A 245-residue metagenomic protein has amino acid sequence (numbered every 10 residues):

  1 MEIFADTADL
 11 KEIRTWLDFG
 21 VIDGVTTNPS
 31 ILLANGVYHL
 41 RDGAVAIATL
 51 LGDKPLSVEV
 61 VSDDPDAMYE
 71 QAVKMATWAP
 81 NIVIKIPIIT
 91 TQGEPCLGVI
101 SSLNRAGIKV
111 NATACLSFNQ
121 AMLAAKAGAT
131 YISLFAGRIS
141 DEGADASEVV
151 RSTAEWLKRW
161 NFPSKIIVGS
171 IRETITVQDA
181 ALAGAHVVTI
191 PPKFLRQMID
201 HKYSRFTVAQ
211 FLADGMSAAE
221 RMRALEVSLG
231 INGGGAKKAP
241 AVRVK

Functional and structural regions predicted by a protein language model:
E2-A5, D9-R14, F19-I22, T26-S102 (+2 more regions): Active-site beta->alpha loop and helix N-cap motifs at the rims of alpha/beta catalytic domains
A5, V58-V61, I86-I89, T113 (+3 more regions): Glycine- and other small-residue-rich loops at beta-strand/loop junctions that grip anionic moieties
K11-F19, A67-Q71, S117-A127, R172-H186 (+1 more regions): Catalytic cores of alpha/beta
N28, I84, A124, A180 (+1 more regions): Conserved, mostly hydrophobic/aromatic
P29-L32, T130-G143, A183-S204: Glycine-rich phosphate-binding active-site loops on the catalytic face of alpha/beta enzymes
R41-L56, L97-V110, A146-I166, A209-L225: Alpha-helix-loop-beta-strand connector modules within alpha/beta enzyme cores
A114-V149, W156: Histidine/lysine/aspartate-rich catalytic loop segments that bind and position anionic ligands
A181, T189-K245: Flexible C-terminal active-site loop/helix
